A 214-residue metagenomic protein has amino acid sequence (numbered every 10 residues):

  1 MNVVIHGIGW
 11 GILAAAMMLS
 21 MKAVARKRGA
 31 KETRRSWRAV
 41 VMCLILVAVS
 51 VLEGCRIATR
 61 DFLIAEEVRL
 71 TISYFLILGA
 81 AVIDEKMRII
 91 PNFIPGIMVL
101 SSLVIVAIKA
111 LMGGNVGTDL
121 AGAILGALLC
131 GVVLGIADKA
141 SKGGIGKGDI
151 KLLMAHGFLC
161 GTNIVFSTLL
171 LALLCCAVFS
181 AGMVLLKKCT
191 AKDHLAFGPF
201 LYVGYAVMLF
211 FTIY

Functional and structural regions predicted by a protein language model:
M1-Y214: A membrane-topology feature that recognizes alpha-helical transmembrane segments and their immediate juxtamembrane
